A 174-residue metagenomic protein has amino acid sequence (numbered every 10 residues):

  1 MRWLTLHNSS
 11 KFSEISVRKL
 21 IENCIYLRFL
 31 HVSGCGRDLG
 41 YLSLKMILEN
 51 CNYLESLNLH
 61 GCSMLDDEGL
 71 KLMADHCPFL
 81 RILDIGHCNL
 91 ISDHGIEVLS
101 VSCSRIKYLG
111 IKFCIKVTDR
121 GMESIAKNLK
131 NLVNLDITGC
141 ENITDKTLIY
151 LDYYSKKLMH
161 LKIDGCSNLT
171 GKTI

Functional and structural regions predicted by a protein language model:
M1-W3, K11, E22-F29, D38 (+10 more regions): Leucine-rich repeat
S10-R18, G36-S43, S63-K71, N89-E97 (+3 more regions): Short, solvent-exposed loop/turn at the beta-strand->alpha-helix junction within individual leucine-rich repeat
H31, N58, G69, L83-D84 (+8 more regions): Residue-level detector of solvent-exposed, low-hydrophobicity positions
